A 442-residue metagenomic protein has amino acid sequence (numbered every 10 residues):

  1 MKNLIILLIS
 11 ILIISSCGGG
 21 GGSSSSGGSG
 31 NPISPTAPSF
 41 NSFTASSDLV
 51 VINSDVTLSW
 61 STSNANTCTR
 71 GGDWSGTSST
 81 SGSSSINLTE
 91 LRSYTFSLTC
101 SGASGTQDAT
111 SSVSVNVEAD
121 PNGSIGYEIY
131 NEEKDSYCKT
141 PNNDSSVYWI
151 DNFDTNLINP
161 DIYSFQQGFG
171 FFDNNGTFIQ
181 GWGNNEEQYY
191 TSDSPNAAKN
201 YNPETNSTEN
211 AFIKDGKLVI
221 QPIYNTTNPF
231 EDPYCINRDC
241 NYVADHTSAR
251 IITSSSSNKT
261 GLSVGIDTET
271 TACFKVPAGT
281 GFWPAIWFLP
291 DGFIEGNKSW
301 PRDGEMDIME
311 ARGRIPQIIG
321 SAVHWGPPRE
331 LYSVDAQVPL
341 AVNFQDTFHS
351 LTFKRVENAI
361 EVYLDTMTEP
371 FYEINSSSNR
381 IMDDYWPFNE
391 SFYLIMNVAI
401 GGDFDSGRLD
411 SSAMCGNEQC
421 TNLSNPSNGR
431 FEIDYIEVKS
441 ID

Functional and structural regions predicted by a protein language model:
I9-N41, N116-N131, D135-S136: Bacterial Sec-dependent N-terminal signal peptides
D48-S54: Short, solvent-exposed loop/linker segments at the N-terminal edge of repeated beta-sheet extracellular domains
S54-S61: A short beta-strand segment in extracellular, disulfide-stabilized domains
V56, R92-F96, H349: Exposed beta-strand face motif in extracellular beta-rich ectodomains
S61-T67, R355-E357: Short proline/glycine-enriched turn/loop motifs at strand-loop junctions of beta-rich domains
S78-T95: Solvent-exposed segments in extracellular or luminal domains encompassing
D120-D442: GH16 jelly-roll
